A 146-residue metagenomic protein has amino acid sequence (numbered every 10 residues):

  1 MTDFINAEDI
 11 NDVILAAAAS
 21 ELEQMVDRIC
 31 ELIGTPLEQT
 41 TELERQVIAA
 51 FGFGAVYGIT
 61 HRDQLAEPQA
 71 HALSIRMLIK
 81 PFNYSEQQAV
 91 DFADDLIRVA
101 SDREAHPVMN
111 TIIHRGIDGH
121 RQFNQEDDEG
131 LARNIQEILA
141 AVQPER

Functional and structural regions predicted by a protein language model:
M1-Y84: N-terminal low-complexity, intrinsically disordered segments
A89-R146: Low-complexity intrinsically disordered segments
